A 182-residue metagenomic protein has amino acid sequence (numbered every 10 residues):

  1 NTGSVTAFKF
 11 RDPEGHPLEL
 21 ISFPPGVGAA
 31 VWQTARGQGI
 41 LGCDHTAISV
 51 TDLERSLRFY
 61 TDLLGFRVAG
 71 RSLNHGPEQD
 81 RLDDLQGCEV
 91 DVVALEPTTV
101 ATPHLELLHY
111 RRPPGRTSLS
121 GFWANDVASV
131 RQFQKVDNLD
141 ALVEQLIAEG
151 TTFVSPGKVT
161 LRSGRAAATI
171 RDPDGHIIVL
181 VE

Functional and structural regions predicted by a protein language model:
N1, T6, Q79-L85, R116-G121 (+3 more regions): Intrinsic, low-complexity N-terminal interaction/targeting segments
T2, R11-D12, F23-R58, S72-N74: Surface-exposed beta-loop interaction hotspot
V5-R11, G42-T51, V93-R111, T117-I147 (+1 more regions): Vicinal oxygen chelate
L20-G26, L180-E182: Short beta->alpha transition motifs characteristic of CBS
G26-W32, G76-D80, P114-S120: A short, acidic/glycine-rich surface segment
S49-T102, A141, A148, L161 (+1 more regions): Core segments of cupin and vicinal oxygen chelate
